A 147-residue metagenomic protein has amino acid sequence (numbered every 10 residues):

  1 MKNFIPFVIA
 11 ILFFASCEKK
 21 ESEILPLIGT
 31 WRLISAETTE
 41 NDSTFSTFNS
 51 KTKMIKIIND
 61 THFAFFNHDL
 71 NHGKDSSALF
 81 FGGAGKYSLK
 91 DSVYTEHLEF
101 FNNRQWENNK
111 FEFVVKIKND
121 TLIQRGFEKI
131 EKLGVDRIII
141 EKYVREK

Functional and structural regions predicted by a protein language model:
M1-L27: Bacterial Sec-dependent N-terminal signal peptides
C17-G82, V93-K147: Lipid interaction determinants
A84-S88: Beta-propeller blade signature
